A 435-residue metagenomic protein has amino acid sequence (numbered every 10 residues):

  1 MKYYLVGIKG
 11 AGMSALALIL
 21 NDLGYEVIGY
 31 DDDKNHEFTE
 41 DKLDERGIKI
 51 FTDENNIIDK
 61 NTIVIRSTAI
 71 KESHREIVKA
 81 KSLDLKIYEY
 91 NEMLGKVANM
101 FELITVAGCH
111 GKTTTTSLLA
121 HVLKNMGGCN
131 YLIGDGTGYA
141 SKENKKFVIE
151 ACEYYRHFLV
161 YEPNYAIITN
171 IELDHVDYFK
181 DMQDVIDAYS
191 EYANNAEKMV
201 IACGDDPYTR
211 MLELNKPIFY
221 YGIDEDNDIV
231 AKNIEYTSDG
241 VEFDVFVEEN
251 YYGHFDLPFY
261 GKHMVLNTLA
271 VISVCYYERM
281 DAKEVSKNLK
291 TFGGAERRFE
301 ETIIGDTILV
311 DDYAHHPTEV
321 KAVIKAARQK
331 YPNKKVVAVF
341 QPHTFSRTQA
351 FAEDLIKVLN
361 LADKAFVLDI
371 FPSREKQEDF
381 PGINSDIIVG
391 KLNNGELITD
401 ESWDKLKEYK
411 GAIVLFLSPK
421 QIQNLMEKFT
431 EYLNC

Functional and structural regions predicted by a protein language model:
M1-N35, R46-I48, V64, A80 (+5 more regions): ATP-dependent carboxylate-amine ligase
K2-T105, A120, D226, V230 (+3 more regions): Short, basic phosphate-binding NTP loop
V6, D41-L43, T62, S67 (+2 more regions): Adenine nucleotide phosphate-binding catalytic loops in nucleotide-utilizing enzymes
G12-L16, T114-L118, V265-T268, E319-V320: Short glycine/serine/threonine-rich phosphate/pyrophosphate-binding segments that cradle anionic phosphate groups
I19, L23, E72-V200, G204-P217 (+2 more regions): Phosphate-binding loop of NTP-binding sites
K49-K60, G136-Y139, I398-L406: Short acidic low-complexity segments
N61-I63, K145-K146, N164, K198 (+2 more regions): Conserved acidic residues
V64-S67, I149-E150, I168, A202 (+2 more regions): Redox-cofactor binding/interface segments in oxidoreductases and associated redox assembly factors
